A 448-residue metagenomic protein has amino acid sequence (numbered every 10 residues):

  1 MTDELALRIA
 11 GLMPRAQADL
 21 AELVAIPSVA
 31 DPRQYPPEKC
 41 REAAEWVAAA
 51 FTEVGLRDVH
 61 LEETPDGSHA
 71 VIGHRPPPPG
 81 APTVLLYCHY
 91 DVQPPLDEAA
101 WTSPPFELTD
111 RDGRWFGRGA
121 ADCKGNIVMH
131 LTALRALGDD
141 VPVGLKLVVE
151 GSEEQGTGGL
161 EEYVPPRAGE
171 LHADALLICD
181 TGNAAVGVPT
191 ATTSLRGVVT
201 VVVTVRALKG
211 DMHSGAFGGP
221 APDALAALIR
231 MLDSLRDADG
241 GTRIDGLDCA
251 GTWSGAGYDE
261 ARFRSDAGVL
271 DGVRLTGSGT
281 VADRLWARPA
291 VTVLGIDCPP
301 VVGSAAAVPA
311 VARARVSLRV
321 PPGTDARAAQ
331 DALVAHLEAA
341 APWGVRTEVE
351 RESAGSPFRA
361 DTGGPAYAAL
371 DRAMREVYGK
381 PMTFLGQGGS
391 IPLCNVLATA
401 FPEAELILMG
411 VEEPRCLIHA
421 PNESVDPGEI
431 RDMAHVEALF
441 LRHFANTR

Functional and structural regions predicted by a protein language model:
T2-E98, V311, R315, A328: N-terminal helical capping/dimerization or prosegment-like subdomains of hydrolases acting on amide or phosphate bonds
D66, Y90-V92, R114, V148-T157 (+4 more regions): Acidic, glycine-rich active-site loops and adjacent beta-strand->loop/helix elements that engage anionic groups
A81-V149, G169, L417, P427 (+1 more regions): Active-site metal-coordination/substrate-binding segment of hydrolases, especially metallo-dependent peptidases
W115, G119-S194, R448: Acidic/histidine-rich catalytic neighborhood of metal-dependent amide-processing enzymes
T193, S214-I296, T324-R346: Acidic-enriched catalytic cores of C-N bond-cleaving enzymes acting on peptides and small amides
T204, L228, I296, V308-A312 (+1 more regions): Zn-dependent metallopeptidase/amidohydrolase metal-coordination segment
S317-P322, T347-G363, Q387: A short beta-alpha structural unit
F358-E376: Short, low-order "capping/linker" segments at domain edges
